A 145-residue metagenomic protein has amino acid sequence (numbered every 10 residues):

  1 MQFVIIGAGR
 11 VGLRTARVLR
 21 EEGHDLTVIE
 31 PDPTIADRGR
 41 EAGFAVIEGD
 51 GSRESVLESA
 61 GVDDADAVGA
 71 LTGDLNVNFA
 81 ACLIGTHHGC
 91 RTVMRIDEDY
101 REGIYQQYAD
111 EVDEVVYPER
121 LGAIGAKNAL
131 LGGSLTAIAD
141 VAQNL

Functional and structural regions predicted by a protein language model:
M1-L145: Cytosolic regulatory regions of ion transport systems
